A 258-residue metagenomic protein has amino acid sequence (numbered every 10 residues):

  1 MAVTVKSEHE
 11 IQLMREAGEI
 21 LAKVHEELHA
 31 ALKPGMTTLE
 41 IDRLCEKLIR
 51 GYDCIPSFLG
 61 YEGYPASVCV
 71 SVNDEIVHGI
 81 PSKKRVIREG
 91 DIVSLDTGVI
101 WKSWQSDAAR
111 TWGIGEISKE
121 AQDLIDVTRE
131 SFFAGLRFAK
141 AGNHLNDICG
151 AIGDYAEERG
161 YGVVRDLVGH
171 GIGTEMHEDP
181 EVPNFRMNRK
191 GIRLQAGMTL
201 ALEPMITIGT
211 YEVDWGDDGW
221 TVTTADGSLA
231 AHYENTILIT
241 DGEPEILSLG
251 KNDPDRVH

Functional and structural regions predicted by a protein language model:
M1-H258: Active-site neighborhoods and metal-handling regions in enzymes and metal-associated proteins
